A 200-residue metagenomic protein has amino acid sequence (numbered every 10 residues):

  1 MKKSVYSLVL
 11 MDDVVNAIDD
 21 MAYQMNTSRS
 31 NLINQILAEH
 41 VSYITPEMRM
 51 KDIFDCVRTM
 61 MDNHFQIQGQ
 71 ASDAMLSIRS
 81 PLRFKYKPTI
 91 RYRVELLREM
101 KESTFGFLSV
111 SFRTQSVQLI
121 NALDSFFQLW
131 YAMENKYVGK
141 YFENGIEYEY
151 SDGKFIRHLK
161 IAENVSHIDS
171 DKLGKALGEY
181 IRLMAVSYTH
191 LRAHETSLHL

Functional and structural regions predicted by a protein language model:
M1-D12: Short Lys/Arg-rich basic patches
A22: The alpha-helix within a helix-turn-helix
M25-R49: Short, basic amphipathic alpha-helical segments that act as recognition/interaction helices in nucleic-acid-binding
I33, L177-A185: Short amphipathic C-terminal alpha-helix that caps PH/PH-like domains
S42-M75: Short, positively charged interaction helices/loops
S80-D171: Mid-protein regulatory/catalytic core that forms ligand/cofactor-binding pockets and protein-protein interaction
T189-T196: Conserved small/polar residues in nucleotide/adenosyl-binding loops
